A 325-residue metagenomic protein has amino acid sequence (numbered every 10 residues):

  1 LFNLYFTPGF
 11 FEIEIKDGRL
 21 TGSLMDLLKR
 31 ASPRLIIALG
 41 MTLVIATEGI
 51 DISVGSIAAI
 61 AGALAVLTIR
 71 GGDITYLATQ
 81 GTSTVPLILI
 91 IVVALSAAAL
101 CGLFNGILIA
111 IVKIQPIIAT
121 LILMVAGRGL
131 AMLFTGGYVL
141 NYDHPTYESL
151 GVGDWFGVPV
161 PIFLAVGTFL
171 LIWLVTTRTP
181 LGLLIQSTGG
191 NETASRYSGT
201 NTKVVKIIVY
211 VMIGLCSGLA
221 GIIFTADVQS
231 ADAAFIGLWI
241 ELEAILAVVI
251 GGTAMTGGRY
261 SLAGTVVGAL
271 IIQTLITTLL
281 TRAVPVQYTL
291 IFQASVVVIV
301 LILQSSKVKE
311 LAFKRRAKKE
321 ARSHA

Functional and structural regions predicted by a protein language model:
L1, Y5-P8, L170, Y197-V204 (+2 more regions): Cytosolic-side transmembrane-helix boundaries in multi-pass membrane proteins
L1-L4, M41-T42, A94-A98, M124-L130 (+5 more regions): Hydrophobic core segments of alpha-helical transmembrane domains in multi-pass membrane transport and ion-translocation
F2-F6, L20-D73, I107-I114, I245-L262 (+1 more regions): Single transmembrane alpha-helix segments in multi-pass membrane proteins
F6-R30, A131-M132, D154-V158, T176-G182 (+1 more regions): Inter-helical junctions in multi-pass inner-membrane proteins, predominant in energy-converting antiporter-like
T75-M124, V267-G268: Alpha-helical transmembrane segments within multi-pass membrane transporters and channels
P86-A94, L100-N105, G157-D232: Helix-loop-helix "hairpin" substructures at the membrane interface of multi-pass membrane proteins
I88, V112, P116-T179, V205-I208 (+2 more regions): Transmembrane helix-bundle core of multi-pass membrane transporters and related energy-transducing complexes
S217, V228, D232-A294: Transmembrane alpha-helical segments in multi-pass inner-membrane proteins
